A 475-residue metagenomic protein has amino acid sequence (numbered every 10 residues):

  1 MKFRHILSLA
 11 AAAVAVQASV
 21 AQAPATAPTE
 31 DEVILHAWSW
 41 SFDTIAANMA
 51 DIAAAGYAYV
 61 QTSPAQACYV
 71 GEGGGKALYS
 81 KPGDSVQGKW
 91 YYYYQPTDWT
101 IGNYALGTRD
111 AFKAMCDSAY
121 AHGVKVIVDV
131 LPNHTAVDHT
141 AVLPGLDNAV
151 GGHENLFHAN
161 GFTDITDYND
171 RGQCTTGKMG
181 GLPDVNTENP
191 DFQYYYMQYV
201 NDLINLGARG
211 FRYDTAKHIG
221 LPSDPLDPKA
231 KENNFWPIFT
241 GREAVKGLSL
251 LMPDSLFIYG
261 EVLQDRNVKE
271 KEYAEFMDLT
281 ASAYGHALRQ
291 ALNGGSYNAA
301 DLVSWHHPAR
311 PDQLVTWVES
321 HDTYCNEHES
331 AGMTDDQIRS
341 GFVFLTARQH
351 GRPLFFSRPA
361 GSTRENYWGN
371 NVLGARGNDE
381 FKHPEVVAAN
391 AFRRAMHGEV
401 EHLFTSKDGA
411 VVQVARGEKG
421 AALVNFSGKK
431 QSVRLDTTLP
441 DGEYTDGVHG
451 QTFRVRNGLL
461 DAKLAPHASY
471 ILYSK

Functional and structural regions predicted by a protein language model:
K2-V20: Gram-negative bacterial Sec-dependent N-terminal signal peptides
P24-V33, A47-A53, P64-A65, Y69-Y94 (+3 more regions): Active-site-proximal helices and loops of the catalytic beta/alpha 8
P28-E32, C68-A114, V150-N186: Aromatic- and acidic-residue-enriched carbohydrate-binding clefts of CAZyme catalytic domains
I34, S39, A55: Mature N-terminal segment immediately following signal peptide/propeptide cleavage in secreted/periplasmic
W38, T62-A65: Acidic/polar N-terminal loop/beta-strand segments that form early-domain functional surfaces
S39-A46, L106, D110, N186-P190 (+4 more regions): Soluble non-cytosolic domains of exported or imported proteins
F42-T44, D51-V60, A111-V124, V130 (+3 more regions): An active-site-proximal structural segment forming one wall of the substrate-binding cleft that immediately precedes
T135, T140-A141: GT-A fold catalytic core of metal-dependent nucleotide-sugar glycosyltransferases, centered on the diacidic
